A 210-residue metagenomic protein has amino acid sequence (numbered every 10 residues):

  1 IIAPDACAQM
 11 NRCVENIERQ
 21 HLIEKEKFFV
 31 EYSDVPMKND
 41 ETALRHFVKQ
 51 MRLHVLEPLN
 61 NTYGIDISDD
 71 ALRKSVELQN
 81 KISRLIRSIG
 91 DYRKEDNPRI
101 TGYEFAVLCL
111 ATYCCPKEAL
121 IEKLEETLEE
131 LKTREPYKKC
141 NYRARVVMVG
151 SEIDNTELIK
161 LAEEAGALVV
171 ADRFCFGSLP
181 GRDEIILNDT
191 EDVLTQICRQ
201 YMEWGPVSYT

Functional and structural regions predicted by a protein language model:
I1-I2, V146: Hydrophobic beta-strand segments of well-ordered beta-sheets in folded domains
I2-S88: Internal, well-ordered alpha/beta segment that forms a basic, Gly-enriched binding/recognition surface
L53-R182, L187: A charged, amphipathic alpha-helical module
N188-M202: Acidic, Ser/Thr-rich peripheral helices and adjacent loops at domain boundaries
T210: Conserved small/polar residues in nucleotide/adenosyl-binding loops
